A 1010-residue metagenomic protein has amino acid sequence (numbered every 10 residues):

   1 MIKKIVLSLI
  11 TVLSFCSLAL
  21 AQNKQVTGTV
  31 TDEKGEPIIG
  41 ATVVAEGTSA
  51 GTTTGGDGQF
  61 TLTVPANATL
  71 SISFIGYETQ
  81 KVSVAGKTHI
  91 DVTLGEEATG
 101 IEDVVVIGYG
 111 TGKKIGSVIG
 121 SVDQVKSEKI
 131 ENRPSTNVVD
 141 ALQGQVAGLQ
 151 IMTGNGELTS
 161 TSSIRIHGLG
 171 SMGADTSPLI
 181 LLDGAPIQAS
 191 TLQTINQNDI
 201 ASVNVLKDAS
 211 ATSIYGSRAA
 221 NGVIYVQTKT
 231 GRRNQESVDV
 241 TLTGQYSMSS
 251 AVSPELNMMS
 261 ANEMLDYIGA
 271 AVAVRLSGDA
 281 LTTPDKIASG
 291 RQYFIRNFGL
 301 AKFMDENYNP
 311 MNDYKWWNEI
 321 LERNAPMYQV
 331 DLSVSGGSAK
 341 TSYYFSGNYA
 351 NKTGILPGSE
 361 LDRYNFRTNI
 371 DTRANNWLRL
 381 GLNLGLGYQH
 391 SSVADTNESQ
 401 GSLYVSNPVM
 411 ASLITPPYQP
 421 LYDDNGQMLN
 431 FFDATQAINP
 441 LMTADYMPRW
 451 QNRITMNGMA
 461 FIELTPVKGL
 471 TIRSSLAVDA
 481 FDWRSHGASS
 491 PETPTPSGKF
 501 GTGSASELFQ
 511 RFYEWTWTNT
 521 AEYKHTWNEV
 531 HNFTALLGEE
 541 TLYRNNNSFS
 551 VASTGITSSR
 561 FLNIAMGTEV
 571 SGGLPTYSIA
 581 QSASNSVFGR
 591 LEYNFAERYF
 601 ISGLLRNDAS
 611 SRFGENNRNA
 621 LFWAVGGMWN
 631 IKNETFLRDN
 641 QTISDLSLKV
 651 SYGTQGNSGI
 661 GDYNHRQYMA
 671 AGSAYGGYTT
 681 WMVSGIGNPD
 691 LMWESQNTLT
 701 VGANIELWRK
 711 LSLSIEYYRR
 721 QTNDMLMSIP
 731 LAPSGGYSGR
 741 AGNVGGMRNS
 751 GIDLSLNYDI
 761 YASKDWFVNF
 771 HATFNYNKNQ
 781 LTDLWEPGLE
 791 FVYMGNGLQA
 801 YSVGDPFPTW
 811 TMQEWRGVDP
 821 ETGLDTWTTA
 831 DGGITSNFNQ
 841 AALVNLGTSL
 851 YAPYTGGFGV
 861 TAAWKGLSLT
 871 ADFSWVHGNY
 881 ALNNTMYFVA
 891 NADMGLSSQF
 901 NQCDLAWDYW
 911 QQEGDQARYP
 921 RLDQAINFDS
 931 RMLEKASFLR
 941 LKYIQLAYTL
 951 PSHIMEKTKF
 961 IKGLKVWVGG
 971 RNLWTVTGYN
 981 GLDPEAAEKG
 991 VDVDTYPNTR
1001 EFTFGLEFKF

Functional and structural regions predicted by a protein language model:
M1-R367, R379-G381, G385-G387, N457 (+4 more regions): Short, small/polar-rich motifs associated with maturation and membrane association, primarily at protein termini
S8, S333, N769, S849-H877 (+2 more regions): Conserved C-terminal beta-signal and adjacent last beta-strands/turns of outer-membrane beta-barrel proteins
G47, A66, G86, N375 (+5 more regions): Residue-level recognition of beta-strand termini and adjacent short loop/turns
G100, G116-V118, R233-D313, G354-L361 (+9 more regions): Surface-exposed loop/interface segments of Gram-negative outer-membrane beta-barrel transport/assembly proteins
I200, F366-T368, S474, W517 (+8 more regions): Extended, hydrophobic alpha-helical segments in both membrane/secreted and soluble proteins
T228, L332-G336, F366-T372, G458-L464 (+12 more regions): Residues on the lipid-exposed face of transmembrane beta-strands in outer-membrane beta-barrel proteins
G347-T353, I601-S610, D759: Transmembrane beta-strand segments that form the barrel wall of outer-membrane beta-barrel proteins
I355-P357, S611-N617: Solvent-exposed loop/turn segments connecting transmembrane beta-strands in outer-membrane beta-barrel proteins
